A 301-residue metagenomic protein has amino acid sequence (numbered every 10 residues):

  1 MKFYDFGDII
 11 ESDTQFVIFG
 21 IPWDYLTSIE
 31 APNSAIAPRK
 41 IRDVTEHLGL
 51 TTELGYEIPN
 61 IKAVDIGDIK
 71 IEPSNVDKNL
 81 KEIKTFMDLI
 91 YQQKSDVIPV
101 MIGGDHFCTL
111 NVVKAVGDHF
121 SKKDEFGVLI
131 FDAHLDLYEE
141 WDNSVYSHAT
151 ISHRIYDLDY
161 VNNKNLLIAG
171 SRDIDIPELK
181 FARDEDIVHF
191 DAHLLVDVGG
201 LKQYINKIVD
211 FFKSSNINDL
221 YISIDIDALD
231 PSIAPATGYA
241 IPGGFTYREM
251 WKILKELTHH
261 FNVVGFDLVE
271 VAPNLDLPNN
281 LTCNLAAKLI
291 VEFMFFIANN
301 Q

Functional and structural regions predicted by a protein language model:
K2-Q301: Conserved alpha-helical scaffold segments that buttress catalytic/binding sites
